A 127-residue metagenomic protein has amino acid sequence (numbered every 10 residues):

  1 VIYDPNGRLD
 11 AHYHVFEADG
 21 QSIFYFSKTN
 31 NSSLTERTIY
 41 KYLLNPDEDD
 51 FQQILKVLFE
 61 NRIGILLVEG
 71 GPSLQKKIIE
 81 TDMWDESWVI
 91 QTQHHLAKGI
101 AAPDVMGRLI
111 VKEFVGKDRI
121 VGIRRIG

Functional and structural regions predicted by a protein language model:
V1-G127: Enzymes that bind and transform nitrogen-containing heteroaromatic metabolites
